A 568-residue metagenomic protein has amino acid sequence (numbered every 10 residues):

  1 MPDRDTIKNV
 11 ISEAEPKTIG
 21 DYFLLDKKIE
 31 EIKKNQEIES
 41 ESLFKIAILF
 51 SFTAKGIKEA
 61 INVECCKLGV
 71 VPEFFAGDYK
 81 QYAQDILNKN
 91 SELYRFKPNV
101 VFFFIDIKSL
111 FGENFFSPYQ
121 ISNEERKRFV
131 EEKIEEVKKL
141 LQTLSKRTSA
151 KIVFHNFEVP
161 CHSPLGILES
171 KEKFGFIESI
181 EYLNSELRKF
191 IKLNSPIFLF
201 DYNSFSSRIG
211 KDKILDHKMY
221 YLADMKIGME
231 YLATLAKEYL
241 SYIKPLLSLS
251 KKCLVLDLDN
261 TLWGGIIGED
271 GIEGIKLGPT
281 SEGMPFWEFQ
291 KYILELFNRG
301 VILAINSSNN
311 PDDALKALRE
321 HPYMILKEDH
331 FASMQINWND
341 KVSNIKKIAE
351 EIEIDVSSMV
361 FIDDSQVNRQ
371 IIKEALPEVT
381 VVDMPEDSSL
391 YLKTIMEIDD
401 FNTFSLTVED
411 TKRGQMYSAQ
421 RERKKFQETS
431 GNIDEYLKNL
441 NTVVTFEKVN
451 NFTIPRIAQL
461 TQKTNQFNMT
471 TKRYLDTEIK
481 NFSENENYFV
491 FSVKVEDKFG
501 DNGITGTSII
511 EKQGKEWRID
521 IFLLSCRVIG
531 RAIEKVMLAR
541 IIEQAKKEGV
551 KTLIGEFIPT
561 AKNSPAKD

Functional and structural regions predicted by a protein language model:
M1-V255, L262-W263, G268-I275, V367 (+1 more regions): Extracellular glycan-modifying ectodomains
I48-L49, H155, N306, I362 (+1 more regions): Short hydrophobic segments within beta-strands
V71-F74, L326, H330, V379-E386: Short hydrophobic/aromatic-enriched beta-strand-loop microsegments
K146-K151, G300-V301, E378-V379: A short helix->loop->beta-strand "cap" motif at the edges of active sites that frequently abuts
C253-V255, D259-V342, N402-I454, A458-Q462 (+8 more regions): Alpha-helical substrate-recognition element adjacent to the catalytic core
I345-Q366, I372: Conserved Lys-Pro-Asp/Glu-containing loop-to-beta segment of HAD-superfamily phosphomonoesterases, centered on
K373, P377-L440, E543-D568: Terminal substrate-recognition subdomain of acyl/acetyltransferases
K498, I504-D568: Acyl-donor binding region in acyl/amide transferases
